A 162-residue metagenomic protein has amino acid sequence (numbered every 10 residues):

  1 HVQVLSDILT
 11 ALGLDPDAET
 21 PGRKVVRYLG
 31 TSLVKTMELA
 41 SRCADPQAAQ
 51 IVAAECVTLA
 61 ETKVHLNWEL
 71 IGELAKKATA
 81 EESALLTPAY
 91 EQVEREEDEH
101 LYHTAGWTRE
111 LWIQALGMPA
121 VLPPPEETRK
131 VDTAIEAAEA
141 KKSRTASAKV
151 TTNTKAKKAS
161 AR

Functional and structural regions predicted by a protein language model:
H1-A11, A40-C43, D98-T108: Amphipathic alpha-helical coiled-coil segments
H1-L33: Conserved alpha-helical segments that form or flank metal/cofactor-binding pockets of metalloenzymes
L5, W68, L86-Y90, E97 (+1 more regions): Generic L/I/V-rich hydrophobic alpha-helical segments across diverse proteins
L12-D15, P46-Q47, I71-Y90, W107-M118: Inter-helical turn/loop segments and adjacent helix faces that build the functional surface of alpha-helical bundle
K24-E81, P88: Acidic/histidine-rich alpha-helical segments that form the ligand environment of transition-metal centers
E91-D132: Short terminal or interdomain "cap/linker" segment that borders an active site or interface and mediates
L122-R162: Intrinsically disordered, polybasic Lys/Arg-rich low-complexity tracts
